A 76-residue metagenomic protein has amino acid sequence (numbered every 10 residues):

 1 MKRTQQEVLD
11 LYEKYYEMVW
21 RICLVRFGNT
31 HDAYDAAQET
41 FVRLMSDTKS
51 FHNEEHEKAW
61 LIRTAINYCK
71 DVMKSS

Functional and structural regions predicted by a protein language model:
M1-K2, E39-H56, S76: Sigma70-family region 2
M1-R21, V25, Y34, M45: A short, charge-rich alpha-helical start-of-domain segment used by transcription regulators
E17, K49-S50, K70: Generic structural signal for secondary-structure transition and capping sites
R21, D35-V42, E55-N67: Structural recognition of an alpha-helix C-terminal capping motif at a helix-to-coil junction
D32-D35, D71: Acidic side chains
I66-S76: Arg/Lys-rich amphipathic alpha helix in sigma70-family domain 2
